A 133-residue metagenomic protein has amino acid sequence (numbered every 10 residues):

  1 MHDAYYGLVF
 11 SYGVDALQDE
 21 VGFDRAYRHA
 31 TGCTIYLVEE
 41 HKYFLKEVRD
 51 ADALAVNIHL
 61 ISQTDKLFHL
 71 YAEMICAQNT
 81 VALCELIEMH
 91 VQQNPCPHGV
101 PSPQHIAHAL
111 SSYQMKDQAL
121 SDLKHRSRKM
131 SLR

Functional and structural regions predicted by a protein language model:
M1-E20, L123-R133: Catalytic strand-loop segment that frames the active site of acyl-thioester-processing enzymes
A4, L17, V21, V38 (+3 more regions): Generic detection of intrinsically disordered/low-complexity segments and helix-coil linkers/edges
A4-L8, V14, V38, L45-K46 (+3 more regions): Intrinsically disordered, low-complexity regions enriched in small/polar residues
Y5-Y12, R25-C33, H105-Y113: Short alpha-helical interface patches
S11-Y12, H29, K42, D50 (+2 more regions): A generic structural signal for solvent-exposed, polar alpha-helical segments
Q18-L67, A82-C84, M89: Hydrophobic beta-strand-centered segment that forms part of the acyl-chain substrate-binding groove
R49-A53, I61-R133: HotDog/MaoC-like acyl-thioester-processing domains
